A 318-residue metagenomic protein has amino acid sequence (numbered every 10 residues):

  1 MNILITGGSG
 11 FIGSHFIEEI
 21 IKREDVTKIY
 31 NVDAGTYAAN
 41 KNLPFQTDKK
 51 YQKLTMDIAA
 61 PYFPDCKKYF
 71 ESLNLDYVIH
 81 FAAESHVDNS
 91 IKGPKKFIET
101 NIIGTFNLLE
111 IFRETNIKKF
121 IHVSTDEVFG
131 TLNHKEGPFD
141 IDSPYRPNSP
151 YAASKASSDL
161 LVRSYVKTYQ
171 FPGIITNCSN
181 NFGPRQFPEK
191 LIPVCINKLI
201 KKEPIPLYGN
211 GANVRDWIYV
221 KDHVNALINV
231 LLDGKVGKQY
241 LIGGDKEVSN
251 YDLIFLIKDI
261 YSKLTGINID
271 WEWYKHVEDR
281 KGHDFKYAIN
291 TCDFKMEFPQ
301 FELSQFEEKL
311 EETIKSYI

Functional and structural regions predicted by a protein language model:
M1-N181, T313-S316: N-terminal Rossmann-like NAD(P)+-binding domain of SDR-like oxidoreductases, especially those catalyzing
I20, Y165, V194-K198, A226-V230: A short, amphipathic alpha-helix embedded in the catalytic core of nucleotide-handling enzymes
G35, M56, N107, L199-I318: C-terminal substrate-binding subdomain of Rossmann-fold SDR/epimerase-dehydratase oxidoreductases
S90, D142-P144, G173-P184, C195-I218 (+1 more regions): A conserved pocket-lining segment of Rossmann-fold NAD(P)-dependent short-chain dehydrogenase/reductase
T131-N133, P184-Q186, K190, D293: Short beta-loop-alpha junction of Rossmann-like oxidoreductase domains
P147-S154, P184, P188-I192, D216-V220: The catalytic Tyr-centered alpha-helix of NAD(P)H-dependent dehydrogenases
S157, L161, Y165, C195 (+2 more regions): Hydrophobic alpha-helix immediately C-terminal to the catalytic Tyr-X-X-X-Lys motif of short-chain
